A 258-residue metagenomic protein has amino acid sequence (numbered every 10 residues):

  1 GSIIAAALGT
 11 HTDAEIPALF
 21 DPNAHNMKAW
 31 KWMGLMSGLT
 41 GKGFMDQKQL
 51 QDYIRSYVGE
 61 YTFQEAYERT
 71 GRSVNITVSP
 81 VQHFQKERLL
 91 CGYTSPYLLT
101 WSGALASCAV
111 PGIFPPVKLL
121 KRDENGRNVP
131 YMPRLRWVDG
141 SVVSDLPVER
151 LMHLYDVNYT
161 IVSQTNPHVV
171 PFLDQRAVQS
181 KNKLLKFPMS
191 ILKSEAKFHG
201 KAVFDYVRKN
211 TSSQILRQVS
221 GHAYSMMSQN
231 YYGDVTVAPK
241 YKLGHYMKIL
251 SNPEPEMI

Functional and structural regions predicted by a protein language model:
G1-S2, G140: Gly/Ser-rich catalytic serine loop of serine hydrolases
S2-H11: Hydrophobic, membrane-interfacing alpha helices
T10-I258: Patatin-like phospholipase
